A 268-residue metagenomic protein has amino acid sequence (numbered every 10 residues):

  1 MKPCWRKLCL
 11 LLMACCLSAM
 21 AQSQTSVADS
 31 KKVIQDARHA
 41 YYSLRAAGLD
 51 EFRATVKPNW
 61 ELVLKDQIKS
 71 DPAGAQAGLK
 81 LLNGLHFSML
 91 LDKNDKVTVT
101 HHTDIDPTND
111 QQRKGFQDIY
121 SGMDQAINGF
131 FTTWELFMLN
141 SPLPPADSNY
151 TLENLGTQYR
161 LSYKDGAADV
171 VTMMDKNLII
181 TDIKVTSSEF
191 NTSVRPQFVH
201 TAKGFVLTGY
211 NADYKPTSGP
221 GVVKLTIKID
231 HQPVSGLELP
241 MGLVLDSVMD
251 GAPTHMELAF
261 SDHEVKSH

Functional and structural regions predicted by a protein language model:
M1-C9: Bacterial N-terminal signal peptides that target proteins for export
C9-S18: Bacterial N-terminal signal peptides
A21-L62: N-terminal leader/targeting segments and the immediate start of mature chains
R45, L79-K80, F87-L91, P144-N154 (+3 more regions): Short, exposed beta-strand/loop patches in secreted or surface proteins that constitute
F52-L85: N-terminal, post-signal-peptide region of Sec/Tat-exported proteins
G78-S141, D169-V171, N191: An acidic-aromatic
N128-G166: Extracytoplasmic beta-rich ectodomain segments of secreted or membrane-anchored proteins
G156-H268: Gly/Pro-enriched, hydrophobic low-complexity segments that function as extracytoplasmic propeptides/linkers
